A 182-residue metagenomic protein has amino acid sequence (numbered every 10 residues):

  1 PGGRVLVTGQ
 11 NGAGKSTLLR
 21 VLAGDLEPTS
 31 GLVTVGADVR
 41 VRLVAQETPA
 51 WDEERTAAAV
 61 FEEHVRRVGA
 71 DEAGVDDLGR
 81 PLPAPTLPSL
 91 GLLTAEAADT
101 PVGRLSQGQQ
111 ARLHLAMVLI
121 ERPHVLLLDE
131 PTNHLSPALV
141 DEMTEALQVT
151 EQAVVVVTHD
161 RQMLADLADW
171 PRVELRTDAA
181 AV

Functional and structural regions predicted by a protein language model:
P1-V182: ABC ATP-binding cassette signature C-motif
